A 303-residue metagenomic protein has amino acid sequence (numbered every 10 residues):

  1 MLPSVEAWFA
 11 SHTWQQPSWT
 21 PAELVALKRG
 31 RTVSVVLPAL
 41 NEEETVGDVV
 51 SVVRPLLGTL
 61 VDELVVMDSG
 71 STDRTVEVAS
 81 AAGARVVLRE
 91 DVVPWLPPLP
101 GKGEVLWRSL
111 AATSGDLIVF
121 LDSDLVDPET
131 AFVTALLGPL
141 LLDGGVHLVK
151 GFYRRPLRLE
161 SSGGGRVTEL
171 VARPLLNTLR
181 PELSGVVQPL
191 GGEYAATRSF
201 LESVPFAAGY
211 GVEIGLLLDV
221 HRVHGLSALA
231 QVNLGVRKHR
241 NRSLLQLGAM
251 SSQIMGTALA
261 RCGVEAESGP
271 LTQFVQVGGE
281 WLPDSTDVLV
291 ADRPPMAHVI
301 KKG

Functional and structural regions predicted by a protein language model:
M1-V52: N-proximal low-complexity "stem/linker" segments adjacent to membrane-targeting elements
M1-W8, R242-G303: Terminal low-complexity segments of carbohydrate-biosynthetic enzymes
S51-V61: Short, acidic, metal-binding catalytic loop of nucleotide-sugar glycosyltransferases
D62, V76-E104, A112: Conserved donor nucleotide-binding strand/loop of the catalytic core
D68-V76: A conserved acidic beta->alpha catalytic loop
P94-K102, L106, P128-F200: Acceptor/aglycone-binding surface of glycosyltransferases and processive sugar-polymer synthases
I118: Short aromatic/hydrophobic "clamp" motif used to bind/position activated sugar donors
G163-A258: Conserved catalytic loops of nucleotide-sugar-dependent glycosyltransferases that act on lipid-linked
